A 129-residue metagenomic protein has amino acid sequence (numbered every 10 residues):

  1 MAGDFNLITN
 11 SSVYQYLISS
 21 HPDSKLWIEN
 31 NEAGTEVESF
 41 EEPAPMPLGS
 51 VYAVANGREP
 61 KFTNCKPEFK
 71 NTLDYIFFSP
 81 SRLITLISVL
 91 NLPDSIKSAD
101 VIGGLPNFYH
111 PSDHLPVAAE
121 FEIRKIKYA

Functional and structural regions predicted by a protein language model:
M1-A2: His/acidic metal-ligating clusters that form di-metal
F5-A129: Metal-dependent phosphoester-hydrolase catalytic domains
